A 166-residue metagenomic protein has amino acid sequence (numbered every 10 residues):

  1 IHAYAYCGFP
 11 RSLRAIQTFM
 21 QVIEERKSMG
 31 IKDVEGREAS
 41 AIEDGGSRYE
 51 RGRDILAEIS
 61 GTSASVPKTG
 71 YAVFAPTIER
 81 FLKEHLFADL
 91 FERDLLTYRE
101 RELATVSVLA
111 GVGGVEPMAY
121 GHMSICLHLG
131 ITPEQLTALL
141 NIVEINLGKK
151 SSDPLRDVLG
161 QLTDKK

Functional and structural regions predicted by a protein language model:
I1, E100-A110, A119, L139-V143: Short, structured motif recognition centered on aromatic/hydrophobic residues
A5-Y98, H128, N141-K166: Acidic, glycine/proline-rich low-complexity segments that act as flexible tails and inter-domain linkers
D94, G111-V112: Structural motif corresponding to the C-terminal cap of alpha-helices
E102, S124-L127: C-terminal extensions
V112-P117, G148-K149: Short loop/beta submotifs within extracellular cysteine-rich repeat domains
V115-S124, T137: Short conserved catalytic/interaction loops centered on acidic-Pro-aromatic/His motifs
